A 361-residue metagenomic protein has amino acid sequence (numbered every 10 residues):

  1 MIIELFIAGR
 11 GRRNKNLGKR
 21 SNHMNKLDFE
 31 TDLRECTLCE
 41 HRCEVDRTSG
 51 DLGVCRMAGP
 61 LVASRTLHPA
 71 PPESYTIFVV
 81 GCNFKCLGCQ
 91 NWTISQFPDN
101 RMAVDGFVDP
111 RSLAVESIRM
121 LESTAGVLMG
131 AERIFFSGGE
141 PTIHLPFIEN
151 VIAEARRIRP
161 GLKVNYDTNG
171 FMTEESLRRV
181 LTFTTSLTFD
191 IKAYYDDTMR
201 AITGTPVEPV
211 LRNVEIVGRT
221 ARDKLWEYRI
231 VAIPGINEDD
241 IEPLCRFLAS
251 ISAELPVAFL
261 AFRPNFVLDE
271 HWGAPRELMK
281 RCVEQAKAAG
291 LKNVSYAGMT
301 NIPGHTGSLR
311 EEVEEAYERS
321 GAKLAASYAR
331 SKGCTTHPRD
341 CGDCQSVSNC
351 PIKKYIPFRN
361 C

Functional and structural regions predicted by a protein language model:
R20-R47, D239-C361: Auxiliary Fe-S-binding modules of radical SAM enzymes
T37-G106, T335-N360: Canonical Radical SAM [4Fe-4S] cluster-binding loop centered on the CxxxCxxC motif and its immediate flanking residues
D109: Active-site anion-handling motifs in enzyme catalytic cores
S112-W272, E277: Conserved AdoMet/S-adenosylmethionine-binding subsite of the radical SAM
